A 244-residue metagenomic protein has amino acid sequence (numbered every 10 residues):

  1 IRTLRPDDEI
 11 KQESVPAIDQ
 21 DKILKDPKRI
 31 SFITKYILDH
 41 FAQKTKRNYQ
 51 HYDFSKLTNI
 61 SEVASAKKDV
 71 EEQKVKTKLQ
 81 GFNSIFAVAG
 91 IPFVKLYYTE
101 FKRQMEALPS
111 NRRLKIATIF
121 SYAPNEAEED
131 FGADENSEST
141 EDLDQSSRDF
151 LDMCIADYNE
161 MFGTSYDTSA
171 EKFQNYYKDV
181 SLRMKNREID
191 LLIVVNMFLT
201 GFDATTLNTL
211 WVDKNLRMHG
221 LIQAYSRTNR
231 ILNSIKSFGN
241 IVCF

Functional and structural regions predicted by a protein language model:
I1-R2: Interdomain hinge/linker at the junction between the two RecA-like core domains of SF2 helicases
K11-A17, D203-T206: Short acidic (Asp/Glu) and glycine-rich catalytic loops that position anionic groups and cofactors
V15-I193: Conserved C-terminal RecA-like helicase domain
G81-F82, N111-K115, T205-T209, H219 (+1 more regions): Short glycine-/polar-rich loops that comprise or flank the Walker A/P-loop and associated switch/sensor motifs
I91-F93, Y122-E126, F198-T200, N215-M218 (+1 more regions): Conserved nucleotide-binding/hydrolysis micro-motifs of P-loop NTPases
Y97-E100, E128-F131, D203-T205, I222-Q223 (+1 more regions): Short, solvent-exposed loop/turn and secondary-structure capping segments
N186-E188, L221-F244: Conserved segment of the helicase C-terminal RecA-like domain
I193-L207, S226-L232: SF2 helicase motor core recognition
